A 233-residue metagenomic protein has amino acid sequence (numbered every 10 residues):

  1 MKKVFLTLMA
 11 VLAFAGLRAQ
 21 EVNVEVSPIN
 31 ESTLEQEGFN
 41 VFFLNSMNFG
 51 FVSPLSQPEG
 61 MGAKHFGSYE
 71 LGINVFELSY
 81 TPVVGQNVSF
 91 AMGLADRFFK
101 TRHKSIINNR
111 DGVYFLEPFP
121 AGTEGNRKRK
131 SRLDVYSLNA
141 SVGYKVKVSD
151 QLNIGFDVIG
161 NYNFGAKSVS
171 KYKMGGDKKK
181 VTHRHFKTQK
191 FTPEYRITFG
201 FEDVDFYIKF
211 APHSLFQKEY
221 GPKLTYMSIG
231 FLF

Functional and structural regions predicted by a protein language model:
M1-Q36: Cleavable N-terminal export/targeting peptides
E31, L71-Y80, L94-D96, L138-V146 (+3 more regions): Residues on the lipid-exposed face of transmembrane beta-strands in outer-membrane beta-barrel proteins
E31-F43, L78-V88, V148-L152: Short loop/turn motifs that connect adjacent beta-strands in outer-membrane beta-barrel proteins
V41-N45, H65-G72, Q86, R132-L138 (+3 more regions): Residues that define the transmembrane beta-barrel architecture of outer-membrane proteins
L44-N48, N87-A91, N153-D157, T198 (+2 more regions): Residue-level detector of the transmembrane beta-barrel scaffold of outer-membrane proteins
F49-Q57, E77, L94-R102, G160-A166 (+2 more regions): Transmembrane beta-strands of outer-membrane beta-barrel pores
P54-F66, K100-D134, N163-G175, K179-R196: Extracellular/periplasm-exposed beta-strand and loop segments of Gram-negative cell-envelope proteins, dominated by
H183-F233: Predominantly the C-terminal beta-signal and adjacent terminal strand-loop region of outer-membrane beta-barrel
